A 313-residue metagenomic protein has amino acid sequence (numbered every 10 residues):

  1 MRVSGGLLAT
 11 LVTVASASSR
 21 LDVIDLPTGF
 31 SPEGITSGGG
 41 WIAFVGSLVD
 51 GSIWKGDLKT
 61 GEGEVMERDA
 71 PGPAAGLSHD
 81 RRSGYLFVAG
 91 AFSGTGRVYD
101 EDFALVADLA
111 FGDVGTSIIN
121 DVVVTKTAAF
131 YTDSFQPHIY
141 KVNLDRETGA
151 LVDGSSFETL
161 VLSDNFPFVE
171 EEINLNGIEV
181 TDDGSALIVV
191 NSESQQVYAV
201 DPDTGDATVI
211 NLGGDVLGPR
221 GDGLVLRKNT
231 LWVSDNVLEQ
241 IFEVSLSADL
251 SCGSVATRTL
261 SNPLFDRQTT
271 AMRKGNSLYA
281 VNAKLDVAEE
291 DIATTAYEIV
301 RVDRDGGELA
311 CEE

Functional and structural regions predicted by a protein language model:
M1-A17: Fungal secretory targeting signals
R20-L26, G61-R68, L105-G112, E158-E170 (+2 more regions): A short beta-strand motif characteristic of beta-propeller blades
P27-I42, L48, D69-F87, G112-F130 (+3 more regions): Beta-rich, blade/repeat-based domains predominating in secreted/periplasmic proteins but also intracellular
L48, A91, S134-Q136, L144 (+5 more regions): Short loop/turn segments immediately following the C-termini of beta-strands
G51-W54, G94-G96, P137-Y140, Q195-V197 (+3 more regions): Structural signal for beta-propeller blades
D57-G61, D100-A104, N143-T148, D201-G205 (+2 more regions): Short loop/turn segments that connect beta-strands within beta-propeller blades
S93-A128, T132-H138, S163: Asp-box/WD-like beta-propeller blade repeats and closely related beta-sheet repeat scaffolds
T294-E308: Beta-propeller blade signature
